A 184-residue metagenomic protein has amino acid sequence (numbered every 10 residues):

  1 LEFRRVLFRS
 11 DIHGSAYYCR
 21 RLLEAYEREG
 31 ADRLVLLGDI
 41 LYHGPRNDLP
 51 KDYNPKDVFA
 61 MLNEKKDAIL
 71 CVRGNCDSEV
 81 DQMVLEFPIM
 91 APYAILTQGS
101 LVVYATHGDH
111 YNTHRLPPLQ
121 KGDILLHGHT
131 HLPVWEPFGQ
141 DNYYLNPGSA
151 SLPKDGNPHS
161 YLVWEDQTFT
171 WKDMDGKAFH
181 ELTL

Functional and structural regions predicted by a protein language model:
L1-L7: Short, small-residue-biased leader/transition segments that mark boundaries at the very start of proteins
F8, V35, A105-H107, L126: Structural motif
R9-Q98: Core catalytic region of metal-dependent phosphoesterases/phosphodiesterases, especially metallo-beta-lactamase-like
H13-S15, N75, H107, L126-H131: Histidine-centered divalent metal-coordination motifs
I40, N75-C76, H107-D109, D175: Short, flexible active-site-adjacent loop segments at beta-strand->alpha-helix junctions, enriched in small/polar
L62, L96, A105-H107, G148: Generic structural signal for conserved hydrophobic packing positions in ordered secondary structure
A91, V102, D109-L182: Conserved beta-sheet core of the metallophosphoesterase superfamily
